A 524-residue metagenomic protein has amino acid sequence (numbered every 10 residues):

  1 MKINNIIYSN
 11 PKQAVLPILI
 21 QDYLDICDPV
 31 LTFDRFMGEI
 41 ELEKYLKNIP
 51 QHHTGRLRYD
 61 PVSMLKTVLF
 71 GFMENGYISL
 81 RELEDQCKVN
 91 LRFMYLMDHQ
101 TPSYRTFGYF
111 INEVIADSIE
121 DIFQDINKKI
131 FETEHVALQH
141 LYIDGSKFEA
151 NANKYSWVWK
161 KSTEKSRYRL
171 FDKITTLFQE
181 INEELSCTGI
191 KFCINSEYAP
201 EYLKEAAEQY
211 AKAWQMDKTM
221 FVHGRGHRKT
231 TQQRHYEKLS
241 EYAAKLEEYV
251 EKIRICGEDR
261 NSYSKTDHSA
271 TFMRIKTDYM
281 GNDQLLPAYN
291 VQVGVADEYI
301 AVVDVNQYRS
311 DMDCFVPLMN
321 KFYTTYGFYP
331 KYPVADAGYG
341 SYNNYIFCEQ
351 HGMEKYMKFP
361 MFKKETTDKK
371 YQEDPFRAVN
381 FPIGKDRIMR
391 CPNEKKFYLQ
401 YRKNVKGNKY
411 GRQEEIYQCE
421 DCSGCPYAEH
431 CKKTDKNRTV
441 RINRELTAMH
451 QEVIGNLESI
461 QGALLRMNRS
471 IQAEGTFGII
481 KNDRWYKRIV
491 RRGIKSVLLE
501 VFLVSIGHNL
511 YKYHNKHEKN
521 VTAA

Functional and structural regions predicted by a protein language model:
M1-L31: Hydrophobic alpha-helical membrane-insertion signals
M1-N5, Q51-G55, Q461-L464: A ubiquitous short alpha-helical element
I7, V68, G76-V89, Q100-A524: Anion-binding and metal-coordination hotspots
L16-L24, K47, I460, L464: Short, charged, low-complexity loops and linkers
D22, G55-D60, F72-G76, L96 (+2 more regions): Short secondary-structure transition/capping motifs
I26-K66, F72: Basic, short loop/linker segments at the boundary and entry of helix-turn-helix/winged-helix-like folds
E41-E43, P61, C87-M97, Y104-T106: Helical catalytic core of nucleic-acid polymerases
